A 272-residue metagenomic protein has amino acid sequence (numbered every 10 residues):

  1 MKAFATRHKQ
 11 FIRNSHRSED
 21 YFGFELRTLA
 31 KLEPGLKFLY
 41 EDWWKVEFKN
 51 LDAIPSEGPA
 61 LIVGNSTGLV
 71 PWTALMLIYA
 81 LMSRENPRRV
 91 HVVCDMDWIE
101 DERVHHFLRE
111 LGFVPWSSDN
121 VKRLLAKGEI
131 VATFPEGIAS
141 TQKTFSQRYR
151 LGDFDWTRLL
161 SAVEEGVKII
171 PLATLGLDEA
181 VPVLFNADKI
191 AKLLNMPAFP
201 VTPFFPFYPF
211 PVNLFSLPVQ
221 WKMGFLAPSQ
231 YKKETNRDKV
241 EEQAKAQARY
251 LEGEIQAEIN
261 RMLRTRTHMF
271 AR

Functional and structural regions predicted by a protein language model:
M1-A80, E85-D119, A187, S216 (+1 more regions): Membrane-anchoring hydrophobic helices of lipid-metabolizing enzymes
M1-T28, R123-R272: Non-catalytic C-terminal accessory region of glycerolipid acyltransferases and related lyso-lipid remodeling enzymes
